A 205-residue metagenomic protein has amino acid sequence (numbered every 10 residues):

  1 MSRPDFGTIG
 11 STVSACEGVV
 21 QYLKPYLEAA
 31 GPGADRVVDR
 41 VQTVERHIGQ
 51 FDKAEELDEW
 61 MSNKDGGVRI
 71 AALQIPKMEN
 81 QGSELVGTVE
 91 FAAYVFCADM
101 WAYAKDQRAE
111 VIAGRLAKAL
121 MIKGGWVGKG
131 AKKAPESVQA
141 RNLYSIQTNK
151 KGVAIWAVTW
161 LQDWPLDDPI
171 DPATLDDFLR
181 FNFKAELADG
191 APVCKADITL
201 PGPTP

Functional and structural regions predicted by a protein language model:
M1-Q81, F183-P205: Small/polar-rich, solvent-exposed N-terminal microdomains that initiate assembly or binding
S11, S83-T88, F96-G124: Extracellular/virion structural assembly segments
W60-S62, M78-V86, Q147-V153: Short, solvent-exposed beta-strand/turn "edge" segments of beta-rich domains on protein surfaces
K64, D106-D171: Acidic-leaning, charged glycine-interspersed low-complexity segments
M78-Q81, A98-A104, P165-D171: Short, cysteine-centered beta-strand-loop-beta hairpins and adjacent loop/turn segments enriched in charged/polar
L85-M100, G152-L166: Oligomerization/assembly interface segments of phage tail-like spikes and tubes
D99-Q107, I122-G128, A188-L200: Short C-terminal domain-edge/linker segments immediately following a structured domain
I155-P205: C-terminal tail/extension regions appended to the core domain(s) of diverse proteins
